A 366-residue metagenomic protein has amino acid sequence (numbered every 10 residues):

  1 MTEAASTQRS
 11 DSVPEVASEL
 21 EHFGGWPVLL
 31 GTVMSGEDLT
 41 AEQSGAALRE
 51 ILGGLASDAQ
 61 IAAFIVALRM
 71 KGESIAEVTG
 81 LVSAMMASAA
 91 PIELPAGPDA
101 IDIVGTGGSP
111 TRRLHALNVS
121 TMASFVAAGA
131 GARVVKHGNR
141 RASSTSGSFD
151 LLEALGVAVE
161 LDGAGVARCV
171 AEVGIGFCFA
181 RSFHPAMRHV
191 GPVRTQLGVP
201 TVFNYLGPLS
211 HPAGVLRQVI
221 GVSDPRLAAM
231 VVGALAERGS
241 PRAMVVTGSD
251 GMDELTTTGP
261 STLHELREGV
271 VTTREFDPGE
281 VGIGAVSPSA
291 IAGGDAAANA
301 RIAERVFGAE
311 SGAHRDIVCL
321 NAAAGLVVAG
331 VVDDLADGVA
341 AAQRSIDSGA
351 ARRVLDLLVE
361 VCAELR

Functional and structural regions predicted by a protein language model:
E3, R9-G25, T32, D38-L39 (+5 more regions): Glycine-rich anion-binding loops and their surrounding alpha/beta cores
L20-W26, G31-T79, M86-L94, I317: N-terminal glycine-rich anion-binding loops that anchor highly charged ligand groups
M34, I65-R69, D102-G107, G325: Short glycine-rich or small-residue beta-strand-to-loop segments that form or flank ligand, phosphate, metal/Fe-S
Q60-I61, V134-H137, V245: Short beta-strand segments at enzyme active-site cores
A63, M122-V126, I317, N321-A324: Short amphipathic alpha-helical face segments that pack within enzyme cores and frequently flank/anchor catalytic
G72-G138: Active-site cofactor/substrate anionic-group-binding motifs, chiefly glycine- and Lys/Arg-rich phosphate-binding loops
R141-V157: Active-site-proximal loop->helix
